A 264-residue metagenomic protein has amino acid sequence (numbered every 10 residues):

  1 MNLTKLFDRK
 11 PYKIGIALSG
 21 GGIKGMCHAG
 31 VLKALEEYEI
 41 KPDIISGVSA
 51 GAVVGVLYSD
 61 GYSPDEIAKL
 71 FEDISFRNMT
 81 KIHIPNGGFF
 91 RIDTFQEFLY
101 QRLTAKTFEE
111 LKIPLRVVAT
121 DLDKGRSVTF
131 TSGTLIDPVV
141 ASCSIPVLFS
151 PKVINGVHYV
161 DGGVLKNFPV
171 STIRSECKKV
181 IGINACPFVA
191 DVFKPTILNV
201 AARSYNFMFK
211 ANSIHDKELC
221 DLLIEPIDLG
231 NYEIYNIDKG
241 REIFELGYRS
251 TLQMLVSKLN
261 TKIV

Functional and structural regions predicted by a protein language model:
M1-V48, V56-V264: Patatin-like phospholipase
